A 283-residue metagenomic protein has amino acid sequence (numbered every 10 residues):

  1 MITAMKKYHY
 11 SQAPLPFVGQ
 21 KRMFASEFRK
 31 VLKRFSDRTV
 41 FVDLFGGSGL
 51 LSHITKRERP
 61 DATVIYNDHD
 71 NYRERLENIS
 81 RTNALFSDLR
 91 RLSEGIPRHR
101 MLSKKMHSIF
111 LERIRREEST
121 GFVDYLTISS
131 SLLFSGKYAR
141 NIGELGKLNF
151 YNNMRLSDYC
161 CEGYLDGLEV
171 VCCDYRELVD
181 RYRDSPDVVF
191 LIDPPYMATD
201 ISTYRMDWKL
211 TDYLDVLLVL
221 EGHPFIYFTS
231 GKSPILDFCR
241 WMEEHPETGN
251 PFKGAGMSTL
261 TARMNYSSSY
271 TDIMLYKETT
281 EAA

Functional and structural regions predicted by a protein language model:
M1-V40, L50, N265: S-adenosyl-L-methionine
M5, Y213-A283: Long, positively charged, glycine-interspersed low-complexity recognition regions
E27-V40, H53-N67, Y72: P-loop NTPase Walker
V42-T55, Y66-D70, S130-S135, D184-D200: Conserved proline-anchored active-site loop of SAM-dependent methyltransferases that bridges a beta-strand
L51-R57, R75-N78, Y182, T199-R205 (+1 more regions): A short acidic (Asp/Glu
A62-L165, T279-A282: Class I S-adenosyl-L-methionine-dependent methyltransferase module
F150-L156, M206-L217: Well-ordered, non-membrane alpha-helical segments in soluble/globular domains
G167-Y213: Active-site segment flanking the S-adenosylmethionine/decSAM binding pocket in AdoMet-dependent transferases
